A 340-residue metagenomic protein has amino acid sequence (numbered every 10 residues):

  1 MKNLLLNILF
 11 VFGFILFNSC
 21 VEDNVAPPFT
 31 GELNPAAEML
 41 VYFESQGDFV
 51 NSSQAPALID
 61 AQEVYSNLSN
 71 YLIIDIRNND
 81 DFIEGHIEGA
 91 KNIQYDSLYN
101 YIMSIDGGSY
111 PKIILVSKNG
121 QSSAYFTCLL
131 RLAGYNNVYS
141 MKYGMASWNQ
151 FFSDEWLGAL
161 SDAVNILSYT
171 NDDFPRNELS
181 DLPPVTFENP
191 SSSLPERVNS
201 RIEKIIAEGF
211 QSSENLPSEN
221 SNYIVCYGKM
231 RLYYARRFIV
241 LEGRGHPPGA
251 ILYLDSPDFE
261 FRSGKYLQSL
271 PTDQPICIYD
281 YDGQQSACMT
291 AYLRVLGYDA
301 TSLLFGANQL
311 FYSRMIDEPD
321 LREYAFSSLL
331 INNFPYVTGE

Functional and structural regions predicted by a protein language model:
M1-I8: Bacterial N-terminal signal peptides that target proteins for export
L16-S19: C-terminal motif of bacterial Sec signal peptides marking the signal peptidase cleavage site
E22-I73, N78-E84, S153-F238, S327-E340: Flexible, polar/low-complexity N-terminal or interdomain linker segments that lie immediately upstream of folded
Q54-C128, A133-N137: Post-signal peptide N-terminal segment of secreted/secretory-pathway proteins
I73, A90-N92, V138-S140, V225 (+2 more regions): Conserved beta-strand scaffold positions in the cores of enzyme catalytic domains, especially in NTP/NDP-utilizing
F82-E88, F238-P247: Short loop/helix-cap segments at secondary-structure boundaries that form the rim of catalytic
Y101-N149, Y253, P257-Y312: Catalytic cysteine-centered active loop of the rhodanese-like fold, especially the PTP/DSP P-loop
S140-N171, T301-L329: Cysteine-dependent PTP/DSP-like catalytic domain, specifically the C-terminal lobe
